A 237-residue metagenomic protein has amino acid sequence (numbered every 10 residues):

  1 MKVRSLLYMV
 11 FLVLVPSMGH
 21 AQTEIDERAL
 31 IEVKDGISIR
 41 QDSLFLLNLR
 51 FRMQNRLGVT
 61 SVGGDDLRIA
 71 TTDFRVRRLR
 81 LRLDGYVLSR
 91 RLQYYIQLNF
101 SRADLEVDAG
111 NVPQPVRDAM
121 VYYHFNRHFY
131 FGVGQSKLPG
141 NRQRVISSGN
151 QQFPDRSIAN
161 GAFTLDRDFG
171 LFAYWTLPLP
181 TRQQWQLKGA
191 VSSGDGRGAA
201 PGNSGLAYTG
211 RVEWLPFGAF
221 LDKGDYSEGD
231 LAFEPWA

Functional and structural regions predicted by a protein language model:
M1, M18, W185, G224-Y226: Low-complexity, intrinsically disordered short segments enriched for Gly/Pro and polybasic residues
M1-E24: Bacterial Sec-dependent N-terminal signal peptides
F11-L14, T60-V62, F125-N126, G229: Generic signature of intrinsically disordered, low-complexity segments enriched in small/polar residues
V15-S17, E32, Y130: Compositionally biased, low-complexity repeat tracts
A21-L49, G218-W236: Outer-membrane beta-barrel biogenesis signature
T23-L30, D65-R68, V107, H124 (+2 more regions): Outer-membrane beta-barrel pore domains
G36-T60, R68-R197, P201-D222: Outer membrane beta-barrel
